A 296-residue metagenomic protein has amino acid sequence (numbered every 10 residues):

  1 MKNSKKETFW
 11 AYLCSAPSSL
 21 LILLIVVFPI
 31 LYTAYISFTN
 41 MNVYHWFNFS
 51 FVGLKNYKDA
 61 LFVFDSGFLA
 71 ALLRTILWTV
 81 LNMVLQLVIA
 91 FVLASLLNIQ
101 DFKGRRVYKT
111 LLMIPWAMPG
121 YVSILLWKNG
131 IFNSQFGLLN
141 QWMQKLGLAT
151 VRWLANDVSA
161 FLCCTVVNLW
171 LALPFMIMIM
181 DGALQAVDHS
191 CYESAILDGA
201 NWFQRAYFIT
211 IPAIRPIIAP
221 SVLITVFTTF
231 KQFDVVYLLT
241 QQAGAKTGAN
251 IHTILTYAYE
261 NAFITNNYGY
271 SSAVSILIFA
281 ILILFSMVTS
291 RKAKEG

Functional and structural regions predicted by a protein language model:
N3-G296: A structural signal for multi-pass alpha-helical bundles of membrane permease subunits that mediate small-molecule
